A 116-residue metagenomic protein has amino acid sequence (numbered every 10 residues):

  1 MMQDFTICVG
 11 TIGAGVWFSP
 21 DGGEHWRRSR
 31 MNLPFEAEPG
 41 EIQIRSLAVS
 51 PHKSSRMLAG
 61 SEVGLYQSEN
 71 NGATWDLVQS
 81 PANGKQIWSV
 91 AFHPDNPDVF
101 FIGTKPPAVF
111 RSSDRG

Functional and structural regions predicted by a protein language model:
M1-G116: Extracellular glycan-interacting surfaces
